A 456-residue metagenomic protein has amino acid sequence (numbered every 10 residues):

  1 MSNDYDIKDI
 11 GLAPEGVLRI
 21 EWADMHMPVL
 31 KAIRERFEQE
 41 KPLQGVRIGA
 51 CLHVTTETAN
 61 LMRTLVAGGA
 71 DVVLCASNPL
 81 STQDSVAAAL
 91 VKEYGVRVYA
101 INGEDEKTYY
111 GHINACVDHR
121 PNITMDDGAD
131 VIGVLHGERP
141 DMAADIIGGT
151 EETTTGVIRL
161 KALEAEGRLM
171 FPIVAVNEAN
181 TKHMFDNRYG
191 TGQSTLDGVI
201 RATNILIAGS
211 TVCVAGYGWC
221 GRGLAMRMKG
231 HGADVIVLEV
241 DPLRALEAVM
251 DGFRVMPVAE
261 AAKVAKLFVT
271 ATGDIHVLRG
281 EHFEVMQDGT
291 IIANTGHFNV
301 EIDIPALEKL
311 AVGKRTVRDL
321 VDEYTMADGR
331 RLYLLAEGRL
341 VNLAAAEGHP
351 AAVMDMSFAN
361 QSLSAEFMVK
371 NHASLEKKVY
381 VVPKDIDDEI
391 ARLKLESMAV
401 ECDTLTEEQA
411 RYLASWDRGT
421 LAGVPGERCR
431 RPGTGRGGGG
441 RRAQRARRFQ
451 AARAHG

Functional and structural regions predicted by a protein language model:
S2, G11-M27, L43-R47, T55 (+5 more regions): Adenosine-phosphate binding glycine-rich loop
S2-L43, L74-S210: Glycine/serine-rich phosphate-binding loop and adjoining beta1-alpha1 elements at the start of nucleotide-handling
E35, V66, D118-R120, I132-G133 (+3 more regions): Rossmann-fold NAD(P) dinucleotide-binding segment
L52-A70, K182, D186, G190-A265 (+1 more regions): Glycine-rich phosphate/diphosphate-binding loop of Rossmann-like nucleotide-binding domains
D84-L90, R139-L169, T295-L340, S364: Rossmann-fold NAD(P)-binding glycine/threonine-rich loop
A245, V249-R330: Rossmann-like adenosine-cofactor binding region
C429-G456: Compositionally biased, low-complexity flexible segments
